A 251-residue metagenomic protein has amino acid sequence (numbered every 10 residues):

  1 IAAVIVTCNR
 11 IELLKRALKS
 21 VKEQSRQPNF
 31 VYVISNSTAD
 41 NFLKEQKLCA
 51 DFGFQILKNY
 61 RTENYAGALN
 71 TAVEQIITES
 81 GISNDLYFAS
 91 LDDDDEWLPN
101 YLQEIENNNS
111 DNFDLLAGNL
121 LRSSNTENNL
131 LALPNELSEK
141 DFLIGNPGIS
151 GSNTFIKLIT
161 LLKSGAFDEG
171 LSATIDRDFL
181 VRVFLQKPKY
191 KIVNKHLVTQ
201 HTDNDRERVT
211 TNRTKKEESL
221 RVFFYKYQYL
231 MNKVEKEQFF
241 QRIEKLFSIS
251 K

Functional and structural regions predicted by a protein language model:
K19-P28: Short, acidic, metal-binding catalytic loop of nucleotide-sugar glycosyltransferases
V33-E45, R61, D92-D95: A conserved acidic beta->alpha catalytic loop
N59-S80: Glycine-rich, basic loop-to-helix element that forms the pyrophosphate-binding segment of sugar-nucleotide handling
S83-E96: Short beta-strand-to-loop acidic/aromatic patch adjacent to the donor-nucleotide binding site
E96, N100-N129: Conserved donor NDP-sugar-binding/catalytic core segment of glycosyltransferases
N119, K191-L197: Catalytic beta-strand/loop signature of glycosyltransferases that borders the donor
A173-F179: Acidic donor-binding loop at a coil-to-helix junction in glycosyltransferase catalytic cores that engages
H196-D203, R208-E237: Catalytic core of nucleotide-sugar-dependent glycosyltransferases
